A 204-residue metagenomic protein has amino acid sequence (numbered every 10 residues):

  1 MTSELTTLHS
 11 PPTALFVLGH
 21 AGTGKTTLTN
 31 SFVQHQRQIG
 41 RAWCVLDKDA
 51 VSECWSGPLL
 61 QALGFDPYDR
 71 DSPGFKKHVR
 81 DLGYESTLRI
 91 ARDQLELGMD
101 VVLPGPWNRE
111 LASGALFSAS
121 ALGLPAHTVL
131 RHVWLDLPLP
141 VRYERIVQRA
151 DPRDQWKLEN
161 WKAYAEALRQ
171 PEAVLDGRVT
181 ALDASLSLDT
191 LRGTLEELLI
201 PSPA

Functional and structural regions predicted by a protein language model:
M1-L8: Pre-Walker A adenine-sensing motif
V17: Hydrophobic anchor at the beta1->P-loop junction of P-loop NTPases
A21: The conserved Walker
T26: Walker A/P-loop
V33-S86: Conserved substrate/cofactor phosphate-moiety recognition/catalytic segment in nucleotide-dependent phosphotransferases
F75-A126: Glycine-rich phosphate-binding loop used to anchor ATP phosphates in small-molecule kinases, encompassing both
P125-I146: Conserved phosphate-donor/acceptor-positioning beta-strand/loop module used by diverse small-molecule
Q148-T194: Small-molecule kinase domains that catalyze NTP-dependent phosphoryl transfer to phosphate-bearing small molecules
